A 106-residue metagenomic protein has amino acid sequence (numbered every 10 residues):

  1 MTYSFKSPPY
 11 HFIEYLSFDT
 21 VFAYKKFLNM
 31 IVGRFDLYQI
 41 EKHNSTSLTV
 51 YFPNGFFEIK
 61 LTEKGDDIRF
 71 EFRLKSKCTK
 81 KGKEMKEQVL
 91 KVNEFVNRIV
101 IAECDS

Functional and structural regions predicted by a protein language model:
M1-S106: Ser/Thr-rich, low-complexity intrinsically disordered terminal regions
